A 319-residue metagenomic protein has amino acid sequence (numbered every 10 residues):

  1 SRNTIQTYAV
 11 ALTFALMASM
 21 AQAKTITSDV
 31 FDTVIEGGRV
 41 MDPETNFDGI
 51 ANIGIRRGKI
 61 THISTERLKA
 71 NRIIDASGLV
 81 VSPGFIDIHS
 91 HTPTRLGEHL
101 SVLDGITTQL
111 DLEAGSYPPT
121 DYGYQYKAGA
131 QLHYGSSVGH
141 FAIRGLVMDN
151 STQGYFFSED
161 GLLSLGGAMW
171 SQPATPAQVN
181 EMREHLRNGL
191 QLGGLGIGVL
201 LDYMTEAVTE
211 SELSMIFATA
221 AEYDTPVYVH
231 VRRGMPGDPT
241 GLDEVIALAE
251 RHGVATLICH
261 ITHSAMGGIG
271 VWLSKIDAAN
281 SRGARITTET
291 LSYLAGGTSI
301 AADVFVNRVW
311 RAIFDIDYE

Functional and structural regions predicted by a protein language model:
S1-T4: N-terminal secretory signal peptides that target proteins for export/translocation
Y8-S19: Bacterial N-terminal signal peptides
M20-T25: Signal peptide processing junction and immediate N-terminal pro/mature segment of secreted/exported proteins
I26-V34, V40-S82: Histidine-rich, glycine-flanked metal-binding segment
A76-V81, L96-G198, A284, T288-A295 (+2 more regions): Divalent-metal coordination cores built from histidine and acidic residues
G84-H91: Metallo-beta-lactamase
T92-P93, R233: Short active-site segment of divalent metal-dependent hydrolases/proteases that encodes the spacing between
P173-L200, T205-E319: Histidine/acidic residue-rich metal-binding segments in metalloenzymes
